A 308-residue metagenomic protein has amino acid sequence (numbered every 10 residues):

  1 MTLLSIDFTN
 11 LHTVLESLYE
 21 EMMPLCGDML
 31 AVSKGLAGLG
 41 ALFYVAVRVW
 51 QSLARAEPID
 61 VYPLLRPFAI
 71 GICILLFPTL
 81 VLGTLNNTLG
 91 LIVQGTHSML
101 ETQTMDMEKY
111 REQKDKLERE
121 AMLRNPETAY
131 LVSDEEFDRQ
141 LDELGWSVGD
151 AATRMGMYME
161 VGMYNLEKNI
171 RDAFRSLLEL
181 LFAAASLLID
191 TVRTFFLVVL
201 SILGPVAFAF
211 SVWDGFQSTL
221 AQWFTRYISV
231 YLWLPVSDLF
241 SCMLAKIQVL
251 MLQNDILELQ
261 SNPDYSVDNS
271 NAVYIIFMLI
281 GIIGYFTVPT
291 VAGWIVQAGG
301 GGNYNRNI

Functional and structural regions predicted by a protein language model:
M1-I59: Binding/recognition "hotspot" determinant
I6-Y19, D134-L144, K168-E179, G215-W233: Hydrophobic alpha-helical transmembrane segments
K34-A46, F196-P205, G281: Hydrophobic alpha-helical transmembrane segments
F43-F68, L203-Q217: Hydrophobic transmembrane alpha-helix segments characteristic of membrane transport and insertion machinery
E57-I72, Y130, Q217-Y231: Alpha-helical transmembrane segments and their helix-start/interface "positive-inside/aromatic belt" motifs in integral
L76-L200, S237, S241-G300: Non-cytosolic segments of integral membrane proteins
T191-Q222, R226: Membrane-water interface signatures at transmembrane helix termini and the short loops that connect adjacent helices
G301-I308: Short, charged juxtamembrane terminal tails flanking transmembrane helices
